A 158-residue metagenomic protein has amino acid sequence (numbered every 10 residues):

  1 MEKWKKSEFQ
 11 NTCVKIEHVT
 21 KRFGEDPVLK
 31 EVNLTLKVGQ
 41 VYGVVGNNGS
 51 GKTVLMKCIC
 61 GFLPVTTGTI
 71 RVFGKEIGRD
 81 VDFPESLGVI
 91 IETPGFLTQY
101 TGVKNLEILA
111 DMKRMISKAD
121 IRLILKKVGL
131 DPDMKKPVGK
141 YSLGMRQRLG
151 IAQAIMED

Functional and structural regions predicted by a protein language model:
V45-N47: The feature captures the beta-strand-to-loop junction immediately N-terminal to the Walker
C60: Helix-to-loop junction immediately C-terminal to a conserved catalytic motif
G68-F83: Conserved ABC transporter NBD signature motif
T93, Q99-M112: Q-loop/switch helix immediately C-terminal to the Walker
E107, K118-D133: Conserved ABC ATPase "signature" region
I151: Hydrophobic anchor residue at the start of the ABC signature
